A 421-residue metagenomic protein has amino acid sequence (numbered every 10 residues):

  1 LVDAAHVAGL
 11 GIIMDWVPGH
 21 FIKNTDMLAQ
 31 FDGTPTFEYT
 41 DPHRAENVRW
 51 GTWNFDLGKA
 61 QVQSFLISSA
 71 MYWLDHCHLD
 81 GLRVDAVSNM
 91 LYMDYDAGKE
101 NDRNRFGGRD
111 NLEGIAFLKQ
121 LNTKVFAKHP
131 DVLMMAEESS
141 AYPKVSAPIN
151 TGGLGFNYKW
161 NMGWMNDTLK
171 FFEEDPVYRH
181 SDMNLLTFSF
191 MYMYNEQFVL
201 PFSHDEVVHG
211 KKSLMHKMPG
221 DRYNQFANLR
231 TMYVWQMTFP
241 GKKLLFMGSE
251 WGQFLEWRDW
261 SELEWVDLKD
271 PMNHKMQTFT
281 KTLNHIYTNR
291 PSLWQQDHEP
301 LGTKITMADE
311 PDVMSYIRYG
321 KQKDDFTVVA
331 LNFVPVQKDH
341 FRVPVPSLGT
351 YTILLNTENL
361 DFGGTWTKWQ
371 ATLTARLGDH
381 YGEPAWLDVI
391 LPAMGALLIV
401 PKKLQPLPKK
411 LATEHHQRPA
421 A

Functional and structural regions predicted by a protein language model:
L1-D110, V389: Substrate-binding/active-site clefts of carbohydrate-active enzymes
L1-G11, A60-F65, L112-K119, N224-A227 (+3 more regions): Aromatic- and glycine-enriched glycan-recognition loops and surfaces that form the carbohydrate-binding subsites
A5, D15, L66, W73 (+7 more regions): Conserved, mostly hydrophobic/aromatic
G11-I13, D80-R83, D131-M135, Q197-V199 (+1 more regions): Structural preference for beta-strand elements that scaffold enzyme active sites
F31-N47, G108-F226, R230-T238, K281 (+2 more regions): Glycan-recognition surfaces
D75-H78, K128, T238-F239, L348: Alpha-helix termination/capping residues and helix-transition junctions
A86-D96, E100-N101, S140, V145-K159 (+5 more regions): Aromatic/acidic polysaccharide-binding cleft in carbohydrate-active enzymes
Y223-F226, M237-L245, S249-A421: Carbohydrate-interacting/catalytic domains
